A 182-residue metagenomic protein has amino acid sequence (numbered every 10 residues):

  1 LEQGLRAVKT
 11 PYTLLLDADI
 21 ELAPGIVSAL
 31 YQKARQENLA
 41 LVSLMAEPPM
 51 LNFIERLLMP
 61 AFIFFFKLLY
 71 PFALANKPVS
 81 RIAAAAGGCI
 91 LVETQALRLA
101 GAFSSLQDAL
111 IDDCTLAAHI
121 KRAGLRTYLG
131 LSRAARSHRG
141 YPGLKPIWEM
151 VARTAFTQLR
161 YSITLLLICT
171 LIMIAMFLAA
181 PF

Functional and structural regions predicted by a protein language model:
L1-V8, A29: Glycine-rich, basic loop-to-helix element that forms the pyrophosphate-binding segment of sugar-nucleotide handling
G4, T10, A18-I20, D112: Short acidic donor-binding/metal-coordinating loop in glycosyltransferase active sites
T13: Short aromatic/hydrophobic "clamp" motif used to bind/position activated sugar donors
A18-K33: Acidic donor-binding/catalytic loop of UDP-sugar-dependent glycosyltransferases, especially processive GT2
A34, L41-F66, R98, F103-L166: Catalytic donor/gating beta->alpha subdomain of glycosyltransferases that bind UDP-sugars
A83-V92, A96, C114: Short glycine- and hydrophobic/aromatic-rich loop-to-beta-strand nucleating segment in the catalytic cores
Q158-F182: Alpha-helical bilayer-embedded segments of polytopic membrane proteins, i.e., transmembrane/intramembrane helices
